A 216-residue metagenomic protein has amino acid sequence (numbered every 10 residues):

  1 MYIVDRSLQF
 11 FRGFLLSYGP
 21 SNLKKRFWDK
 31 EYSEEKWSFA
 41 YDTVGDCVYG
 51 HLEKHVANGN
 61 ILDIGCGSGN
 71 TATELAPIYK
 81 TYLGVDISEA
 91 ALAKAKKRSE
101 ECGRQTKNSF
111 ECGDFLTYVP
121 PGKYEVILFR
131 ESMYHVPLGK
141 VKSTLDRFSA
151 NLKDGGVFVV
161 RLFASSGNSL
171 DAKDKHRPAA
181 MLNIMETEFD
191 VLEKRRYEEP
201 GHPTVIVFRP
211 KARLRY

Functional and structural regions predicted by a protein language model:
M1-G122, V136-F148, V157-Y216: Class I (Rossmann-like) S-adenosyl-L-methionine-dependent methyltransferase catalytic domain, capturing the SAM-binding
L128: A conserved beta-strand element that flanks and buttresses the S-adenosyl-L-methionine
S132: Hydrophobic adenine-recognition pocket in adenosine-nucleotide-binding enzymes
